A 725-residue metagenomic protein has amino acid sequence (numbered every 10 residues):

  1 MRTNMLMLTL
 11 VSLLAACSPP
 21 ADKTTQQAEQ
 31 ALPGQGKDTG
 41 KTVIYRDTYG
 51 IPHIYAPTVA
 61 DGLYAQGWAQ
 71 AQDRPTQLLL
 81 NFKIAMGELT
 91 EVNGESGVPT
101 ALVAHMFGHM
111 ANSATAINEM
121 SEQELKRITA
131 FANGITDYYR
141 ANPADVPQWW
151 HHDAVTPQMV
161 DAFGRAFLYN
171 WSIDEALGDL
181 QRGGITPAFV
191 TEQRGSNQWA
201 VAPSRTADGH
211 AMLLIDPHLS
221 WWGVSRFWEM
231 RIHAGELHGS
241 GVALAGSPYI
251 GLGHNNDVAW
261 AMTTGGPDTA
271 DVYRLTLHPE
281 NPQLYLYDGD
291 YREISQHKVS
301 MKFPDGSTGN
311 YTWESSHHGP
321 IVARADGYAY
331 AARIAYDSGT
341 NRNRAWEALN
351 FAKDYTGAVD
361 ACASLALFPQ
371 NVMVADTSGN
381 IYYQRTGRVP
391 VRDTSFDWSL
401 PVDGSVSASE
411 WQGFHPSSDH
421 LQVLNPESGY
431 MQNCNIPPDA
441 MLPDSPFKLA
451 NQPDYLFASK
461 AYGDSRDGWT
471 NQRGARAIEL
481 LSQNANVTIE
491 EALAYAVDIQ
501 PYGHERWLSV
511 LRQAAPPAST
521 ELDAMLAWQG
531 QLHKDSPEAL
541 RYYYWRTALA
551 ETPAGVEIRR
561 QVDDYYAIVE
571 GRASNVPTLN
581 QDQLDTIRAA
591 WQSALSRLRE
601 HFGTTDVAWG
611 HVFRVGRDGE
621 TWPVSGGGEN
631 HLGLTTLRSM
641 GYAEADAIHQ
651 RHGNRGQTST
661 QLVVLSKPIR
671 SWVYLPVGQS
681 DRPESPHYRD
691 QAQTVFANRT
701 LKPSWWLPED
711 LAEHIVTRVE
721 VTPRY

Functional and structural regions predicted by a protein language model:
R2-T9: Sec-dependent signal peptide recognition, specifically the positively charged N-region followed immediately by
L14-A16: C-terminal motif of bacterial Sec signal peptides marking the signal peptidase cleavage site
S18-P20: Bacterial signal peptide processing site
D22-S509, G530-Y725: C-terminal/peripheral segments of proteins
E124, A518-E521: Residue-level recognition of alpha-helical structural elements
S482, S509-P516, D523: Extended, charged coiled-coil helical stalks used as long, distance-spanning scaffolds in large assemblies
T520-L526, G530: Metal-assisted phosphate- and nucleotidyl-transfer catalytic regions
